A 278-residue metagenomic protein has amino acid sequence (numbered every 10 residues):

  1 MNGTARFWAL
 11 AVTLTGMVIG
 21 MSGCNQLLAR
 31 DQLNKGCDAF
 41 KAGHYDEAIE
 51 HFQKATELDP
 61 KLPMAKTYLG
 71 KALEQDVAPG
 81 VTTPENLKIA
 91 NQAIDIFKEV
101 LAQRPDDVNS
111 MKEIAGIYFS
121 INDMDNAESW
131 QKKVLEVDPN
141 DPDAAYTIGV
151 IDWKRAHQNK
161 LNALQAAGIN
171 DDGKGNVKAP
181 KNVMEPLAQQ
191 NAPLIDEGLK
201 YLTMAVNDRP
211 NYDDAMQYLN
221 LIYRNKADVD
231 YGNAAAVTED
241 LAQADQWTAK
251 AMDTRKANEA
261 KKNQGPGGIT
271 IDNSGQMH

Functional and structural regions predicted by a protein language model:
G20-G23: C-terminal motif of bacterial Sec signal peptides marking the signal peptidase cleavage site
N25-L27: Bacterial signal peptide processing site
A29, D46, E74-E99, I151-M204 (+1 more regions): Short coil/linker segments at helix-helix boundaries
R30-K54, L58, P79-T83, M184: Alpha-helical segment of the N-proximal tetratricopeptide repeat
T56-E57, D95-A102, K133-E136, M204-N207 (+1 more regions): Conserved structural position within tetratricopeptide repeats
P60, P105, P139-N140, P210 (+1 more regions): Short coil turns that delineate tetratricopeptide repeat
